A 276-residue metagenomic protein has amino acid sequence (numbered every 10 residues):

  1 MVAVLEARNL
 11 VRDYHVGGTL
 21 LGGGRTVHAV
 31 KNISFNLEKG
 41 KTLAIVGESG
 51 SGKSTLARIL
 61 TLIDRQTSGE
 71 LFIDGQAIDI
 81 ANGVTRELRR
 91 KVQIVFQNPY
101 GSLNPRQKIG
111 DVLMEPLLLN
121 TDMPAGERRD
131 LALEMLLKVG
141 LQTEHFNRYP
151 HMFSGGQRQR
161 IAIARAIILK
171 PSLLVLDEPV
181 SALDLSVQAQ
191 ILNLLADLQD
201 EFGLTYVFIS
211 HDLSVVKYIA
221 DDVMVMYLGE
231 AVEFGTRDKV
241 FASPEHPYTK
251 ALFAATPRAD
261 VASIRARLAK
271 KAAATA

Functional and structural regions predicted by a protein language model:
A3, G17-L21, T26, T236-A276: Short catalytic/signature loops enriched in Gly
T19-G24, R65, I78-Q93, D111 (+2 more regions): ABC ATPase NBD coupling module
T61: Helix-to-loop junction immediately C-terminal to a conserved catalytic motif
E127-E144, F253-A254: Conserved ABC ATPase "signature" region
Y149-F153, Q157: Conserved ABC ATPase signature
I168-S172: A short, proline-enriched helix->beta-strand linker immediately N-terminal to the Walker B motif in ABC-type P-loop
A231-G235: ABC ATPase "signature
